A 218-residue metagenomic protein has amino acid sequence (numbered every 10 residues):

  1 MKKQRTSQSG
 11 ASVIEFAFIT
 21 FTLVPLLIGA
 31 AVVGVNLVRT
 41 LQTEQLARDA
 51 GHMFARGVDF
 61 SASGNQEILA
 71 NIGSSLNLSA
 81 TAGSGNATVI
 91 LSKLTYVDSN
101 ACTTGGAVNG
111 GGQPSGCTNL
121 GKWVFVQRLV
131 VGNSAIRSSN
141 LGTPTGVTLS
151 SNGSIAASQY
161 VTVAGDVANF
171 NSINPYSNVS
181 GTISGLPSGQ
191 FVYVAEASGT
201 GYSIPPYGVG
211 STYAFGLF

Functional and structural regions predicted by a protein language model:
M1-S9: N-terminal leader/signal peptides at the extreme start of proteins
A11-S61: Aliphatic-rich helix starts adjacent to a transmembrane/signal segment
I14, A31-V33, N65-I72, F170-Y176 (+1 more regions): A short linear-motif detector with a strong N-terminal bias
V58-S74, I90: Short, glycine/small-hydrophobic-rich surface segments
I72-S84: Secretome/extracellular-domain signature
G85, K93, V97-G210, L217-F218: Intrinsically disordered, low-complexity regions enriched in Pro/Ser/Thr/Gly and acidic residues
